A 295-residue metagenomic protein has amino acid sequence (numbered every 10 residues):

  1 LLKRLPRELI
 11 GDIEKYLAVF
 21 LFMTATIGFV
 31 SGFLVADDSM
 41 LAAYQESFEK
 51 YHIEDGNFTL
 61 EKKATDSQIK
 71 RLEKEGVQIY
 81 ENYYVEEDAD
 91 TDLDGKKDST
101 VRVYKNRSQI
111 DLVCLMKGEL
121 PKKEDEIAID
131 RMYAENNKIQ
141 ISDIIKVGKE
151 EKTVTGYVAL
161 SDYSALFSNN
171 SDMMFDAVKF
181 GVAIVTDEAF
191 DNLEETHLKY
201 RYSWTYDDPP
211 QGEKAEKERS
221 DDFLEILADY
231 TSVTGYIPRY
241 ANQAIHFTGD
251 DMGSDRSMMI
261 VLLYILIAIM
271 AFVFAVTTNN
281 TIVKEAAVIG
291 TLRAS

Functional and structural regions predicted by a protein language model:
L2-A271, N280: Membrane transport/envelope proteins' first extracytoplasmic loop
F272-S295: Intracellular coupling helices
